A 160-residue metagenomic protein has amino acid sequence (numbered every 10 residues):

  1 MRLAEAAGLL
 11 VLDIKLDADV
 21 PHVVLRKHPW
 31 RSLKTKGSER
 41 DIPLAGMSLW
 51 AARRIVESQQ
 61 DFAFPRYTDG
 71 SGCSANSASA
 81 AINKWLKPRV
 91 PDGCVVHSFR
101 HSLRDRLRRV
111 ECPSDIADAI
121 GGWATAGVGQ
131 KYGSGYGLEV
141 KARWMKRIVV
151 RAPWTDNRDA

Functional and structural regions predicted by a protein language model:
A4, G8-A52, G127: Conserved tyrosine-mediated DNA breakage-rejoining catalytic core shared by Y-recombinases
E5, S98-A124: C-terminal catalytic core of tyrosine-transesterase DNA break-rejoin enzymes
G8, A80, R106, A119 (+1 more regions): DNA-binding alpha-helical recognition surfaces that contact promoter or target DNA
D13-L16, V20, D92-G93, C112-S134 (+1 more regions): Short, polar N-cap/turn motifs at the start of nucleic acid-interacting alpha helices
D19, S38, S58, V90 (+1 more regions): Exposed loop/turn and edge beta-strand positions of beta-sandwich/beta-sheet ligand-binding modules
H28-P29, P43-D92, L103: Active-site/catalytic core of tyrosine-dependent DNA strand-transfer enzymes
P29, L49, D69-G70, G121-D156: Catalytic-site neighborhood detector that most strongly recognizes the C-terminal catalytic loop/helix of tyrosine
S38, Q59, P153-A160: Extended, non-catalytic subsegments within catalytic or DNA/protein-binding/adaptor domains
